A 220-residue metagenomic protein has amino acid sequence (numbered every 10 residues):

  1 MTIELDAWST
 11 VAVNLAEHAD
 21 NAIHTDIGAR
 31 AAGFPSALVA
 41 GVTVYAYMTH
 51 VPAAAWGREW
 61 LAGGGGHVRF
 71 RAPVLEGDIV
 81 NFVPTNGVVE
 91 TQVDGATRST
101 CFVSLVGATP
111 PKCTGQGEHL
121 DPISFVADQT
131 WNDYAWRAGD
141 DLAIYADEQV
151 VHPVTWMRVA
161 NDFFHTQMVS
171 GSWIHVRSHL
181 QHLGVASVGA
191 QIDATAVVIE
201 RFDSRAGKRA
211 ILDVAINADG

Functional and structural regions predicted by a protein language model:
M1-G63, V106-R177: Hot-dog-fold acyl-thioester-processing enzymes
M1-V13, G65, R69-S124, G184-G220: HotDog/MaoC-like acyl-thioester-processing domains
Y145-D147, H182, F202: Short helix-to-loop capping/linker segments positioned immediately adjacent to catalytic or ligand/cofactor-binding
R177-V185: Short glycine/proline-centered loop/turn elements that form peptide/ligand docking sites
